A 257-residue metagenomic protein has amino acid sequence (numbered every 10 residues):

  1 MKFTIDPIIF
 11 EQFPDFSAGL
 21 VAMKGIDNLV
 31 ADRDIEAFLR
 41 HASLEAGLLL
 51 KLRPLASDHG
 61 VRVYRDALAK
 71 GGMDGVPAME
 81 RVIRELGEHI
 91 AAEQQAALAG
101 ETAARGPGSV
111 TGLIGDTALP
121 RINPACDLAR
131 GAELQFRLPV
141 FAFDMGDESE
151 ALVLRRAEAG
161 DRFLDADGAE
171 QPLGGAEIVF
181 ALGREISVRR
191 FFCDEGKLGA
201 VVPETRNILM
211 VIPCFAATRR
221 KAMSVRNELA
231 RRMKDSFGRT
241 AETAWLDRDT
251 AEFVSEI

Functional and structural regions predicted by a protein language model:
M1-I257: Charge-biased, low-complexity intrinsically disordered regions
